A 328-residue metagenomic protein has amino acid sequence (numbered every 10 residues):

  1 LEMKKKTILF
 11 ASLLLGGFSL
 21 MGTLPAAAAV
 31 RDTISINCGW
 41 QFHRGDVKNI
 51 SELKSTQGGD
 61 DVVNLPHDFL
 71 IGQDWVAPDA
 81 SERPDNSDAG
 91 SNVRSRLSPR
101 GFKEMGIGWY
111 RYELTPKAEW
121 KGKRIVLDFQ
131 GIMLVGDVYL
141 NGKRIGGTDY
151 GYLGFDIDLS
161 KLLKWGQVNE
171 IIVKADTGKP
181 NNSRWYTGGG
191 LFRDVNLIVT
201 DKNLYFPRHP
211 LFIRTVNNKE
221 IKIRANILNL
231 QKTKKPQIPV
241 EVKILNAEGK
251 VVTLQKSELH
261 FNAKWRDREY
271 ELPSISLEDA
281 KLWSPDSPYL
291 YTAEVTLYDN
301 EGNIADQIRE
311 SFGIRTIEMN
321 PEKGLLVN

Functional and structural regions predicted by a protein language model:
A11-G22: Bacterial N-terminal signal peptides
G22, A26-A28: Boundary at the C-terminal end of the N-terminal hydrophobic targeting segment
A28-D128, S183-L191: Extended carbohydrate-recognition surfaces in non-catalytic/accessory domains of CAZymes and lectin-like proteins
C38, P210-L211, E294-N328: N-terminal carbohydrate-binding accessory modules
H43-V47, R100-P207, L230, A247: Accessory beta-strand-rich segments of carbohydrate-active enzymes
W120-R124, L163-V168, K235, W265 (+1 more regions): Short glycine/proline/serine/threonine-rich loop/turn segments at secondary-structure transition edges
E220-H260: Beta-strand-rich binding/interaction modules
K256-D279: Intrinsically disordered, low-complexity Pro/Gly/Ser/Thr-rich segments with frequent PxxP/GP/PP motifs and embedded
